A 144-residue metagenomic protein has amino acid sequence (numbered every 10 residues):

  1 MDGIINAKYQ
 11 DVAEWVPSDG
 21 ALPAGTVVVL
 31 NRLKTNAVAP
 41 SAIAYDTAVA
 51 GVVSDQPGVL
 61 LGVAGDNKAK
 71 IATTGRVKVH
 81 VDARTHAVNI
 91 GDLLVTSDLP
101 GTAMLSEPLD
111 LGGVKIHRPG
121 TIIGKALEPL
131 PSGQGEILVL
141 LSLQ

Functional and structural regions predicted by a protein language model:
M1-Q144: Extracellular receptor-binding modules and their adjoining Ser/Thr/Gly/Asp/Asn-rich linkers
